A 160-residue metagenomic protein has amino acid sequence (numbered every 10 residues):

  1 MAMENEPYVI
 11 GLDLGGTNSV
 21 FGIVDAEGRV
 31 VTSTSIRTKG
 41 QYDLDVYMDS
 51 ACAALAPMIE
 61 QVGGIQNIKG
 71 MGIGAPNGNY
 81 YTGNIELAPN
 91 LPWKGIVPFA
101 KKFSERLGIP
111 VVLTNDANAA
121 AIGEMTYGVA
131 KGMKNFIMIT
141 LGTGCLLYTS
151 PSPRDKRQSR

Functional and structural regions predicted by a protein language model:
A2-E4, G128-M133, M138-L141: Solvent-exposed alpha-helices and their adjacent loops that cap or buttress functional pockets in soluble metabolic
E6-Y47, I85-E86: Short glycine-rich, Thr/Ser-proximal phosphate-binding strand/loop in the N-terminal lobe of ATP-dependent enzymes
V9-D13, G70-G72, F136-T140: Short glycine-aspartate micro-motif
D25, I36, Q61-G63, K131-M138: Bacterial carbohydrate/catabolite-sensing allosteric modules
L44-C52, E60, K69-M71, N77-N135: Glycine-rich phosphate-binding loop and adjoining helix at the ATP-binding site of ATP-dependent phosphoryl-transfer
P76-N79, G142-G144: Short glycine-rich anion-binding loops that position phosphate/pyrophosphate groups of nucleotides and phosphorylated
Y148-D155: Conserved small/polar residues in nucleotide/adenosyl-binding loops
